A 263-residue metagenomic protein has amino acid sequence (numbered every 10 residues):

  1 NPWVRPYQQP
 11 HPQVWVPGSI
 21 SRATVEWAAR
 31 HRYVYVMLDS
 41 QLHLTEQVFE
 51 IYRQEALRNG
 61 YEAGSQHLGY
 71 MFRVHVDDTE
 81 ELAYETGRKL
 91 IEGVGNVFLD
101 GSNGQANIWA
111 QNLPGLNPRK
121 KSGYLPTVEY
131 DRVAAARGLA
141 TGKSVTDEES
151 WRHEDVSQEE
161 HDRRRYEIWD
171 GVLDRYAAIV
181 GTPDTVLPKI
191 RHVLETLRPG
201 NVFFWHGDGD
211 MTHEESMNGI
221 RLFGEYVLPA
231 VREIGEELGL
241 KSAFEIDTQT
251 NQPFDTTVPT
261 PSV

Functional and structural regions predicted by a protein language model:
N1-H11: Aromatic-rich, solvent-exposed beta-strand/loop patch
N1-W3, L44-P199, R232-V263: An alpha-helical appendage that flanks or caps ligand/catalytic pockets
V14, A28, Y52, A83 (+3 more regions): Conserved, mostly hydrophobic/aromatic
V14-P17, Y33-L38, Q66-R73, G200-F204: Hydrophobic faces of well-ordered beta-strands that scaffold small-molecule active sites in alpha/beta enzyme cores
S19, I190, F204-G207: Short, well-ordered beta-to-alpha junction loops that form the rim of enzyme active sites and present histidine/acidic
I20-L44, V48-F49, R53: A conserved active-site cap/scaffold subdomain adjacent to cofactor or substrate pockets
D39-L42, F204-S216: Glycine-rich, proline-tolerant flexible connector loops at the mouths of alpha/beta enzymes
R221-G235: Alpha-helix-loop-beta-strand connector modules within alpha/beta enzyme cores
